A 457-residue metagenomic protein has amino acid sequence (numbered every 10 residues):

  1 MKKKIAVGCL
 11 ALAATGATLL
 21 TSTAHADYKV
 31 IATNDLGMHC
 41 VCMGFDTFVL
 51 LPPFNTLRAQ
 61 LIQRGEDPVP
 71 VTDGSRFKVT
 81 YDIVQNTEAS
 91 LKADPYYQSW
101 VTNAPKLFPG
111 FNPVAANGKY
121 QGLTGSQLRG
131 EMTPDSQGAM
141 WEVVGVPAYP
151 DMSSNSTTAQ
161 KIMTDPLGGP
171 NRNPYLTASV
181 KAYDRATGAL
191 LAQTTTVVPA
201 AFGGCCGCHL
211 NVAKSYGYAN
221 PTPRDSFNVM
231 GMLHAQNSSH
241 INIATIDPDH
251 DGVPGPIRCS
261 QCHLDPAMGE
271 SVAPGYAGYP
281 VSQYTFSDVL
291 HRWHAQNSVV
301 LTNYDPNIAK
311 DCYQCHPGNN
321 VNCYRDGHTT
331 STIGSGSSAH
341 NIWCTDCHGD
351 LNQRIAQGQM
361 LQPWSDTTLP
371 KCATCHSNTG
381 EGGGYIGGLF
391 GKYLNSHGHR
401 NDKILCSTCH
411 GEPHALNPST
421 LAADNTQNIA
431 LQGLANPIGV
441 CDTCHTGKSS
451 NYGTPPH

Functional and structural regions predicted by a protein language model:
M1-C9: Bacterial N-terminal signal peptides that target proteins for export
T15-T23, G411: C-terminal segment of classical bacterial N-terminal signal peptides
H25-L57, I62-K78, D82-E88, G188-D249 (+2 more regions): Short S/T/G/P-enriched beta-strand
Y28-D165, Y175, A200-F202: Contiguous segments within soluble domain cores/interaction surfaces
N34-G74, G169-A186, T285-S298, D402-N417 (+1 more regions): Short, solvent-exposed linear motifs at loop/edge-of-secondary-structure regions
F54-T56, R76, R172-S179, A200-C205 (+6 more regions): Extracellular structured ligand-interaction cores
D151-A201, V212, D265-M268: Ser/Thr/Pro-rich, low-complexity mucin-like regions that serve as glycosylated stalks/linkers or repetitive adhesive
A186-A192, A213-D249, P266-H457: Inter-heme linker and motif-flanking segments adjacent to c-type heme-binding CXXCH motifs in c-type cytochromes
